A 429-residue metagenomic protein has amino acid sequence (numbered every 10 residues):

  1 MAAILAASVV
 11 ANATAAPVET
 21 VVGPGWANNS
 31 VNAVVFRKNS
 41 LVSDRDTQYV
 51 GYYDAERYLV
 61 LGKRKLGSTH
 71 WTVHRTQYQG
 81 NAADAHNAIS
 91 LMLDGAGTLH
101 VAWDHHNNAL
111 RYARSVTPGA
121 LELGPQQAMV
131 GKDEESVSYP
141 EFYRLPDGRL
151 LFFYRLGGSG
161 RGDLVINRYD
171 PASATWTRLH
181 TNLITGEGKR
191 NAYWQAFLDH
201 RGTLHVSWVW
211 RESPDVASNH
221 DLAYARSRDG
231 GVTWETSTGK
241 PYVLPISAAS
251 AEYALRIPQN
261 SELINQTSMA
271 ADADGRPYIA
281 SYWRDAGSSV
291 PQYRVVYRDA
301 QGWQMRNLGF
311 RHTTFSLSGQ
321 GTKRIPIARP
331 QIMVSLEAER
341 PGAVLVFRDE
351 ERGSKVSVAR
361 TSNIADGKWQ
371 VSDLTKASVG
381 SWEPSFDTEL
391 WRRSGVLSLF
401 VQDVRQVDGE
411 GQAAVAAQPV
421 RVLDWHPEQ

Functional and structural regions predicted by a protein language model:
M1-V10: Gram-negative bacterial Sec-dependent N-terminal signal peptides
A11-A15: Boundary at the C-terminal end of the N-terminal hydrophobic targeting segment
A16-Q429: Extracellular, repeat-based ectodomains that mediate carbohydrate processing or recognition
